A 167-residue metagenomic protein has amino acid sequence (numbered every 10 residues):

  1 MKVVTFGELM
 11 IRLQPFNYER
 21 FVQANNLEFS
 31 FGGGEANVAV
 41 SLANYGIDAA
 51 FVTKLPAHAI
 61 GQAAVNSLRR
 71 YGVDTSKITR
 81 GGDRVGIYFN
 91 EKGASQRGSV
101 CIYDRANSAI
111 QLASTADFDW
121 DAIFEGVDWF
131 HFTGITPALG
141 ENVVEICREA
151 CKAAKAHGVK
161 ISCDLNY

Functional and structural regions predicted by a protein language model:
M1-V73, S114-T115: Glycine-rich phosphate/adenosyl-contacting loop at the front of the ribokinase-like
T5-F6, K77, Y103, I161-C163: General beta-strand structural signal in soluble alpha/beta enzymes
I11, P15, R69, V73-D74 (+4 more regions): Generic secondary-structure signature for well-ordered alpha-helical cores
L13, Q111, A138-L139: Short glycine-rich, flexible loops that bind phosphorylated cofactors or substrates
A24-N26, F51-V52, R105-N107, P137-A138 (+1 more regions): Short, contiguous strand/loop micro-motifs
V40, F118-D121, E125, E145-R148 (+1 more regions): Amphipathic, non-transmembrane alpha-helical secondary structure
D48, V52-G134: Conserved N-terminal subdomain of the carbohydrate kinase-like
W129, I135-Y167: Conserved beta-alpha-beta core of the PfkB/ribokinase-like small-molecule kinase fold
